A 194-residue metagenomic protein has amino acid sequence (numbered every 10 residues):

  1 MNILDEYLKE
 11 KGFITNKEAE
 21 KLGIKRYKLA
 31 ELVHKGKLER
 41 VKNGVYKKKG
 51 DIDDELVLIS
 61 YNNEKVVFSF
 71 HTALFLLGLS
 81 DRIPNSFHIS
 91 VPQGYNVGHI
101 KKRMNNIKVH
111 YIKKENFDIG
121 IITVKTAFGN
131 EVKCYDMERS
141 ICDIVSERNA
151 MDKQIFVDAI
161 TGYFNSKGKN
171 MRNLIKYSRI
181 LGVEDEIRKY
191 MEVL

Functional and structural regions predicted by a protein language model:
M1-F13: Short amphipathic alpha-helical interface segments
N2, N16, Y27: TRNA-binding/sensing appendages of the translation machinery
E10, T15-K17, L22, K42: Conserved short "hinge" loops at termini or chain/domain junctions
I14-K17, V33, K47-L194: Nucleic-acid-binding surface
K21-H34: Short amphipathic alpha-helical interaction segments
G36-N43: A short, conserved structural fragment
